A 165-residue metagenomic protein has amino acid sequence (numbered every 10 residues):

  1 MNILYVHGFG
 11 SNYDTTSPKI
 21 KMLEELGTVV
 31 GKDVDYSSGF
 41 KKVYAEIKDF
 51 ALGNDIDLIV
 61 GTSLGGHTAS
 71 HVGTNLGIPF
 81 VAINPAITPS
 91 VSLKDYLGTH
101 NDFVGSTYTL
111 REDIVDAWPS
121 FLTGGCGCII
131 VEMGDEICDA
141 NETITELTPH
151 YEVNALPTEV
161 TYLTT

Functional and structural regions predicted by a protein language model:
M1-G53: Active-site catalytic motif of lipid deacylating hydrolases and related acyltransferases
Y5-F9, V60, I130-E132: Short hydrophobic segments within beta-strands
T16-I20, A69, A140-I144: Short, highly selective alpha-helical patches that border small-molecule cofactor pockets in redox/cofactor-processing
L58-V60, F80: Conserved alpha/beta-hydrolase fold motif
V60-A69: Gly/Ala-rich beta-loop-alpha elbow adjacent to hydrolase catalytic centers
H71-N75: Active-site signature of alpha/beta-hydrolase-fold catalytic machinery across serine- and Asp/Cys-nucleophile hydrolases
P79-T165: The alpha/beta-hydrolase serine catalytic core
